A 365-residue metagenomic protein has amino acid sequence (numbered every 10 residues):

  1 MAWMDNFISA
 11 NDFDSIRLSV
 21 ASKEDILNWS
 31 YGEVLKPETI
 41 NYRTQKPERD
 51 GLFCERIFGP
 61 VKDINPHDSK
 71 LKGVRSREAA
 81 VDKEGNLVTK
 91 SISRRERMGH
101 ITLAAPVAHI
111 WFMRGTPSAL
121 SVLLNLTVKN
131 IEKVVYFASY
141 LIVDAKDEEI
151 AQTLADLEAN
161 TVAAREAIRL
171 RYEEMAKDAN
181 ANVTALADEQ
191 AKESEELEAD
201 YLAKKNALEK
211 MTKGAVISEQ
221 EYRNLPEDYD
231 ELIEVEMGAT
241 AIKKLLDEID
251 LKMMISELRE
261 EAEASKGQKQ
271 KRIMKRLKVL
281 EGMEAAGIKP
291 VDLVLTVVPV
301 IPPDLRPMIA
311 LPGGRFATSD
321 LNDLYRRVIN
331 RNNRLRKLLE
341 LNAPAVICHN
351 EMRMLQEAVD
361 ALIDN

Functional and structural regions predicted by a protein language model:
M1-N365: Conserved core architecture of multi-subunit DNA-directed RNA polymerases
